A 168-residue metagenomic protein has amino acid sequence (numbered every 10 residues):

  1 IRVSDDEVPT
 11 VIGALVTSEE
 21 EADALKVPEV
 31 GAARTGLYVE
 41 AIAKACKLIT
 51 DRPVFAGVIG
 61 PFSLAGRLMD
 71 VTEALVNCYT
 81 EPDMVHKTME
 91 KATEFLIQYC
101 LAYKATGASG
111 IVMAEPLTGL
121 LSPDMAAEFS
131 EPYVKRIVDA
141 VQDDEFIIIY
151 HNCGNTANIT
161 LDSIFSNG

Functional and structural regions predicted by a protein language model:
I1-D6: Glycine-rich loop at the start of a catalytic domain that most often binds anionic cofactors/ligands
E7-T10, P28-G168: Active-site loop segments of alpha/beta catalytic cores
I12-D23: Membrane-interface helix-loop-helix modules in multi-pass inner-membrane proteins
